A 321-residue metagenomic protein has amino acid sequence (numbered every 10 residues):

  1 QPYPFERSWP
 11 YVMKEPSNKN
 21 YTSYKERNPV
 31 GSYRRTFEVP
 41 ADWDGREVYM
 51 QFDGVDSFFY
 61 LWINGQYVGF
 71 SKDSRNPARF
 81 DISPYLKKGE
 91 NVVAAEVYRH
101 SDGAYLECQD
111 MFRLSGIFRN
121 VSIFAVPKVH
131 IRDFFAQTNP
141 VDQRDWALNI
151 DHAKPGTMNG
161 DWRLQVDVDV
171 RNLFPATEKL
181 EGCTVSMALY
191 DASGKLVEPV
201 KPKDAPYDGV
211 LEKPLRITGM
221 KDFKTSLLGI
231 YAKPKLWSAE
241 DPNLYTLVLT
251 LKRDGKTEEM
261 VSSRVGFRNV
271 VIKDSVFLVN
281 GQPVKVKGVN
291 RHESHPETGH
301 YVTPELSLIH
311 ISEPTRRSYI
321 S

Functional and structural regions predicted by a protein language model:
K14, S23-F134, N139, L173-P175 (+2 more regions): Accessory beta-strand-rich segments of carbohydrate-active enzymes
E47, F58-Y60, Q165, G182-S186: Exposed beta-strand and adjacent loop surfaces of beta-rich binding modules that mediate intermolecular recognition
V68-P77, D204-Y207, D254-G255, R291-S294: A short acidic/small-residue loop/turn micro-motif
K87-E90, D167-V271: Extended acidic/polar, glycine-enriched regions that form or flank non-catalytic beta-rich accessory modules
F118-F135, D145-A147, R268-Q282: Low-complexity, Pro/Ser/Thr- and charge-rich linker/hinge segments at domain boundaries
L148-V170: Contiguous beta-strand segments within globular domains
V248-S312: N-terminal carbohydrate-binding accessory modules
I309-S321: Single conserved hydrophobic/aromatic residue that forms the stacking wall/gate of nucleotide- or nucleobase-binding
